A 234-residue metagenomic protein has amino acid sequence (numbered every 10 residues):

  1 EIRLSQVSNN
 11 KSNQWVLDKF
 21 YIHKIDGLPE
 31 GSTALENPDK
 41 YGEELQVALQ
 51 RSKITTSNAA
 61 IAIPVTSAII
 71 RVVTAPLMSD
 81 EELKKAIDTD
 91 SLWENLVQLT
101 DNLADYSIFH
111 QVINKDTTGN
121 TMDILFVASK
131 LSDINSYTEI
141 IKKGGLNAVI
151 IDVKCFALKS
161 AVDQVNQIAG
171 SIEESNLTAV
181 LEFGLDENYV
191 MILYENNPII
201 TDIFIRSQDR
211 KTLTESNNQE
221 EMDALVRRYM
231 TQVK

Functional and structural regions predicted by a protein language model:
E1-K24, A59-V65, V165-I205: Gly/Thr-rich phosphate-binding beta-strand-loop-beta motif of the actin/hexokinase/Hsp70
E1-R3, E82-A86, M230-K234: Short, intrinsically disordered, charge-balanced linker/junction segments flanking boundaries in proteins
I2-L35, T74-S79, N196-V226: Short glycine-rich, Thr/Ser-proximal phosphate-binding strand/loop in the N-terminal lobe of ATP-dependent enzymes
D39-E44, E81-L83: Glycine-rich anion/phosphate-binding loops
G42, Q46, Q219-K234: Helical "lid/coupling" subdomains associated with nucleotide-phosphate turnover
L45-N58, K234: Phosphate/pyrophosphate-binding loops at sites that engage ATP/ADP/AMP, CoA/4′-phosphopantetheine, polyphosphate
K53-T56, G119, I172-S175: Flexible, charged surface loops at secondary-structure boundaries
N58-N166: Active-site neighborhood for divalent-cation/phosphate handling
